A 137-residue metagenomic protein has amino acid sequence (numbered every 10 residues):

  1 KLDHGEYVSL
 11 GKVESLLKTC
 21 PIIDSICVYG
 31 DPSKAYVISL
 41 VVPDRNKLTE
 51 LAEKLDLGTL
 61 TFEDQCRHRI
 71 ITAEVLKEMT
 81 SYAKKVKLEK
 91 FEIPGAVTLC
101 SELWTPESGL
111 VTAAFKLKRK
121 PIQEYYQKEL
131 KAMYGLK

Functional and structural regions predicted by a protein language model:
K1-F91, L103-E107: AMP-binding/adenylate-forming catalytic core of the ANL superfamily
F62-R69, Y126-K137: Acidic/polar alpha-helix N-cap and adjacent early helical turns within long charge-rich amphipathic helices/linkers
L110-V111: Short, conserved non-catalytic motifs in the polymerase core
